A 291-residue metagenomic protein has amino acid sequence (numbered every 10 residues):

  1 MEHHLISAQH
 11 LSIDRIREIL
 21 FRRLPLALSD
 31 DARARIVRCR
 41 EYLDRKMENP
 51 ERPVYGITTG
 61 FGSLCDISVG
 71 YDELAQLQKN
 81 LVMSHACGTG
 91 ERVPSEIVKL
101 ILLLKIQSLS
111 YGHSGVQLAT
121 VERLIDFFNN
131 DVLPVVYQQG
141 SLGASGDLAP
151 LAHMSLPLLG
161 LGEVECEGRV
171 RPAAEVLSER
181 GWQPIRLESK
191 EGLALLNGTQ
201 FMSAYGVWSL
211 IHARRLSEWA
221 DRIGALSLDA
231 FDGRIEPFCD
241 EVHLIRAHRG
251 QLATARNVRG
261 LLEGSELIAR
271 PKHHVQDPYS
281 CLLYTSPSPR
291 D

Functional and structural regions predicted by a protein language model:
E2-N49: N- or domain-start disorder-to-order transition segments that initiate the globular core
H10-E18, R22, I67-I97, D126 (+4 more regions): Glycine-/small-residue-rich beta-strand-loop submotif within the FAD-binding core of flavoenzymes
I19-R23, K46-N49, N80, S84-G88 (+8 more regions): Change "in soluble alpha/beta enzymes" to "in soluble alpha/beta proteins
Y55-V69, E73-L77, S84-L109, Y137-L159 (+2 more regions): FAD-binding core of FAD-dependent oxidoreductases, characterized by glycine-rich FAD pyrophosphate-binding loops
H113-Q139: FAD-binding glycine-rich core of flavoenzymes that anchor FAD
H153-T254: Mobile "lid/hinge" segments at catalytic clefts and subdomain interfaces of large enzymes
A247, Q251-L283: Acidic, glycine-rich loop-and-beta core segments that form the ion-binding/anion-interacting portion of active sites
Y284-D291: Conserved small/polar residues in nucleotide/adenosyl-binding loops
